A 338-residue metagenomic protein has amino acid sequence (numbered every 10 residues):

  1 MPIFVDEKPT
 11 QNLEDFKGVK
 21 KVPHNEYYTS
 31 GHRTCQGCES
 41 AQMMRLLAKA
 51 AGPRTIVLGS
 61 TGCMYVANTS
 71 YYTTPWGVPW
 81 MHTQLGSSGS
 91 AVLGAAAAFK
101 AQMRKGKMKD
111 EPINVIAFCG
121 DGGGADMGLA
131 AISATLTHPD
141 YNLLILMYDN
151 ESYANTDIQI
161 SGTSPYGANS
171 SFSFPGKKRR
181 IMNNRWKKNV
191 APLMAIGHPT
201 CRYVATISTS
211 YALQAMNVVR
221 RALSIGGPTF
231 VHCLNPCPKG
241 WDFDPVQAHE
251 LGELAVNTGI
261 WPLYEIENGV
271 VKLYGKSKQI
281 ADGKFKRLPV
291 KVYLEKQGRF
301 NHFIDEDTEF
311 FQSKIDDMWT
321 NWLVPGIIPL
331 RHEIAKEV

Functional and structural regions predicted by a protein language model:
M1, H32, R54-T55, A215-N217 (+1 more regions): Intrinsic structural disorder
M1, N235-V338: Flexible, low-complexity linker and terminal segments
P2-Y148, Y153-A168, N183-N184, H198: Cofactor-binding active-site loop characterized by glycine-rich and histidine/acidic residues
F4, F16, Y27, W76 (+12 more regions): Phenylalanine-focused residue identity feature
V5, V19-V22, V57, V66 (+12 more regions): Extended aliphatic helical segments
K8, K17-K21, K49, K100 (+11 more regions): Context-gated lysine
R33, R45, R54, R104 (+7 more regions): Arginine residue identity/basic-tract feature
P112, D126-L144, Y148-K286: Glycine-rich ThDP/TPP pyrophosphate-binding loop and its adjacent helix/strand module within ThDP-dependent enzymes
